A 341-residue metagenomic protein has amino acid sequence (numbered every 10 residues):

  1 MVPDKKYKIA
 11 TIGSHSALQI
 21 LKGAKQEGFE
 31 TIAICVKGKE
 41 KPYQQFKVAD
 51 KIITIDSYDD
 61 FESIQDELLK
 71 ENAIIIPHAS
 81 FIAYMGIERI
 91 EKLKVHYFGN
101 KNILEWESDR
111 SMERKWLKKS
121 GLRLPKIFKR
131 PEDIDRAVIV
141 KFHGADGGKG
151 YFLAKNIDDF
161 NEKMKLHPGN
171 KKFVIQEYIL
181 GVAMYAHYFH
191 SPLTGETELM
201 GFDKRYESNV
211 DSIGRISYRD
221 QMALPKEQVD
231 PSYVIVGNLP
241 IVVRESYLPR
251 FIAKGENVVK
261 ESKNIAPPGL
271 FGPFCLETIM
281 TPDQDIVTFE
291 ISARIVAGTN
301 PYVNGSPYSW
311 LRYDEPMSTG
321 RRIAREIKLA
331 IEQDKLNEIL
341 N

Functional and structural regions predicted by a protein language model:
A10, I103-Y206, A223-L224, E245-A253: Active-site nucleotide/adenylate-binding loops and adjacent lid/helix of ATP-dependent enzymes
I20-F29: A short, Lys/Arg-enriched amphipathic alpha-helix followed by its capping loop at the start of a domain
F29-G38: Short internal beta-strands
K39, Y43-V138, A145-D146: Conserved N-proximal alpha/beta basic substrate-recognition cap immediately N-terminal to, or forming the N-lobe
V138-K141, H187-Y188, T278, Q284-I295: A short beta-strand motif that forms the metal-chelation/ATP-contact edge of phosphoryl-transfer active sites
Y188-K263, S292-A324: ATP-dependent carboxylate/phosphate-activation module, predominantly the ATP-grasp catalytic core and closely related
A266-D283: A short glycine-rich, hydrophobically flanked beta-strand micro-motif that places a catalytic Asp/Glu for divalent metal
T281, L311-N341: Peripheral (often C-terminal) accessory segments that flank ATP-dependent C-N-forming ligase machineries
